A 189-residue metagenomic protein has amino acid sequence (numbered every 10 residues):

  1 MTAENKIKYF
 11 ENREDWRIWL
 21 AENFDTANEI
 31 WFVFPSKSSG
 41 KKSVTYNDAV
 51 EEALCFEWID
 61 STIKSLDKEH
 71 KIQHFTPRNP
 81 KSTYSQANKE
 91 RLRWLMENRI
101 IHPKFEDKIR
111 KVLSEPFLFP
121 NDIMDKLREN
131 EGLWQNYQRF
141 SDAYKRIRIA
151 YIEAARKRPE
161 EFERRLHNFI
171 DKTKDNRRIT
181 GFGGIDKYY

Functional and structural regions predicted by a protein language model:
M1-Y189: Charge-dense, helix-prone N-terminal extensions
